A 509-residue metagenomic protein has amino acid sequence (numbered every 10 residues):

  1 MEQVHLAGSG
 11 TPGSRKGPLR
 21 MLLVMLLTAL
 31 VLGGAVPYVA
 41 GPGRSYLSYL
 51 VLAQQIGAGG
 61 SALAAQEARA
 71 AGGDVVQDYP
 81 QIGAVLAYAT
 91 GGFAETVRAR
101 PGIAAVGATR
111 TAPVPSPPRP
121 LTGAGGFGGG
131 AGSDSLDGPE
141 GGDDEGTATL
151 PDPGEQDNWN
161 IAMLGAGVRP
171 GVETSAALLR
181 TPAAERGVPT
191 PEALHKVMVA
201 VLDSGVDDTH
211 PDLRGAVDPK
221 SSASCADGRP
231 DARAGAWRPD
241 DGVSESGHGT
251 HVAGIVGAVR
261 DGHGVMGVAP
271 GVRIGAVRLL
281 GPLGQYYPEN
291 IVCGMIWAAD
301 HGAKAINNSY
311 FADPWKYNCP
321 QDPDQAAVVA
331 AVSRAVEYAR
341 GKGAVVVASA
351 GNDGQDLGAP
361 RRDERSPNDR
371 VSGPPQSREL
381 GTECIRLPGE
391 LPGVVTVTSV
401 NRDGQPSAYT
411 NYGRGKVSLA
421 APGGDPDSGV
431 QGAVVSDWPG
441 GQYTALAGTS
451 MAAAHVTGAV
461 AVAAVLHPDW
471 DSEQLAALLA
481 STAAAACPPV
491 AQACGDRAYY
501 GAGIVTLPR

Functional and structural regions predicted by a protein language model:
M1-A40: Secretory targeting and sorting signals
G33, A65-A166, R402: Autoinhibitory propeptides
P37, P42-G43, Q66, V76-Q77 (+3 more regions): C-terminal subdomain of the subtilisin-like protease fold in secreted/lumenal serine endopeptidases
R44-Q54: Short glycine-/aliphatic-rich beta-strand segments at the starts of folded cytosolic domains
L50, L86, M198-L202, G254 (+8 more regions): Structural recognition of the beta-strand scaffold that forms the well-ordered cores of secreted hydrolase catalytic
D152-P270, C293, D300-A327, N352-G354 (+5 more regions): Active-site core segment of subtilase-fold serine proteases
D203, R370-V465, I504-P508: Extracellular S/T/G-rich loop segment that most often corresponds to the catalytic His/Ser-adjacent loop
L279-L387, D437-A454, D496: Substrate-binding/access-modulating region of protease and related hydrolase catalytic domains
